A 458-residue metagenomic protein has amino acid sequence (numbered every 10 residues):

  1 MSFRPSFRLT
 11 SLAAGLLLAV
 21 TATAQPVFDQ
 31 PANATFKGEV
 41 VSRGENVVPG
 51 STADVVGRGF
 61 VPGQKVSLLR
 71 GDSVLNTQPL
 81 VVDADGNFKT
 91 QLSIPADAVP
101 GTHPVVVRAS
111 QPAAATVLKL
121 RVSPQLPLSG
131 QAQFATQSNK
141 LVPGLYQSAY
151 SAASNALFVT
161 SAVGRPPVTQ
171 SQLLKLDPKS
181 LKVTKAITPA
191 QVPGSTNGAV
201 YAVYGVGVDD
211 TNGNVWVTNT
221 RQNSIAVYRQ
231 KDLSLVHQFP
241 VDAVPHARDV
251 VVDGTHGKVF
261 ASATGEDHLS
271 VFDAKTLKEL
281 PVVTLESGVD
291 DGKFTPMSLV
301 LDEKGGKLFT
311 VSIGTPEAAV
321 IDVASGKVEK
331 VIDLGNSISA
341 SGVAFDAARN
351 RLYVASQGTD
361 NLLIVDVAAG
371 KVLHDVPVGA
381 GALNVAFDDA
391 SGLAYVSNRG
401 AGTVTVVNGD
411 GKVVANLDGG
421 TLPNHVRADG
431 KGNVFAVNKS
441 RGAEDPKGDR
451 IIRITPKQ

Functional and structural regions predicted by a protein language model:
M1-A24: Gram-negative bacterial Sec-dependent N-terminal signal peptides
R4-P5, Q25-Q458: Predominantly soluble domains enriched in secretory-pathway, periplasmic, or organellar proteins
